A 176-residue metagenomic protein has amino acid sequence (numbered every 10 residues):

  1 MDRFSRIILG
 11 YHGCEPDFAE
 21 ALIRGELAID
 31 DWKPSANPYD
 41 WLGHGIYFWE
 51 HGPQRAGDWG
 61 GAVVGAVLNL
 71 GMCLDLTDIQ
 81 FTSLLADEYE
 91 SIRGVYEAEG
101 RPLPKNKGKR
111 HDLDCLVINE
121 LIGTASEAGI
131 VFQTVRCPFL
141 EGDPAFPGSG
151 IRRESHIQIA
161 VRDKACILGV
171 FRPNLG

Functional and structural regions predicted by a protein language model:
M1-R3, N37-D40, G57, S149-I151: A general structural signal for short secondary-structure junctions and capping/turn motifs
D2-F4, I8, G13, E20 (+2 more regions): Active-site and NAD+-binding cores of ADP-ribose-processing enzymes
P16-D17, P53: Conserved nucleotide-binding/hydrolysis micro-motifs of P-loop NTPases
F18-D40: Short aromatic-glycine-(Arg/Gly/Cys) micro-motifs in beta-strand/loop hairpins
S35-G60: Extended catalytic/binding region for NAD+/ADP-ribose chemistry, centered on the ART fold
G61-G65: Short, compact, well-ordered microdomains
